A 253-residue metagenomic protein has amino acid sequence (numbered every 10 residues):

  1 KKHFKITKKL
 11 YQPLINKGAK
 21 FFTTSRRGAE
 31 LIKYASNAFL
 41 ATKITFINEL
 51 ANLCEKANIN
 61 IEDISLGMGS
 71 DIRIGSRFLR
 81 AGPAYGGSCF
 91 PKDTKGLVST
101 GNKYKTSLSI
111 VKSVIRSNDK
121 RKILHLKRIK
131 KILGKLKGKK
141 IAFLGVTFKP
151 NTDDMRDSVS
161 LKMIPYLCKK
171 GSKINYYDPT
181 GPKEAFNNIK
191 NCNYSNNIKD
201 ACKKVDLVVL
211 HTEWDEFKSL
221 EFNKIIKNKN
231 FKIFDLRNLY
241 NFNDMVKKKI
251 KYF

Functional and structural regions predicted by a protein language model:
K1-F253: Structural/interface elements that position substrates and couple domains in central-metabolism enzymes
